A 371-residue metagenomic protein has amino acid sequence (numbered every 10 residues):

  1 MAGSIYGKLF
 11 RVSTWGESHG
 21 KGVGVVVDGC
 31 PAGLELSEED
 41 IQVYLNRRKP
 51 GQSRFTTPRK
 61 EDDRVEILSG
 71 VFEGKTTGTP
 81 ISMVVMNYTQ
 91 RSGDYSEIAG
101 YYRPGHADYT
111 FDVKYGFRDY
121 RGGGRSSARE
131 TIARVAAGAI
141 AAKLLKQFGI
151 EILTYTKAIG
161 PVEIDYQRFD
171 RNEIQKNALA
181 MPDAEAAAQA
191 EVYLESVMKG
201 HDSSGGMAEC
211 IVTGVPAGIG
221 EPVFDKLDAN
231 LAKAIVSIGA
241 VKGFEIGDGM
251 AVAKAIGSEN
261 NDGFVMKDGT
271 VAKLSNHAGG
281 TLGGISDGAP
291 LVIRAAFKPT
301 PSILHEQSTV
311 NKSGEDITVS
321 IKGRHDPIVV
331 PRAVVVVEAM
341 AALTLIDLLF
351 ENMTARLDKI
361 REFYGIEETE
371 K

Functional and structural regions predicted by a protein language model:
M1-R59: N-terminal, positively charged regions that mediate nucleic acid binding
R11-T14, D119-E130, A217-E221, N276-T281 (+1 more regions): A short glycine/serine-rich beta->alpha loop
K21, H201-D316: Glycine-rich anion/phosphate-binding loop at the beta-strand->alpha-helix junction
K21-G33, R129-I150, D225, A229-K233 (+3 more regions): Alpha-helical support elements that line or immediately flank enzyme active sites and cofactor-binding pockets
L45-P104, D108: Glycine-rich, N-terminal phosphate-binding loop and its surrounding beta-alpha-beta segment
A99-G124, Q307-H325: Short acidic, glycine/tyrosine-flanked loop/strand segments centered on an H-E-D-like triad
V113-V223: Glycine-rich, mobile lid/loop segments that gate access to catalytic sites or pores
S302-K371: Internal helix-turn-beta structural module
